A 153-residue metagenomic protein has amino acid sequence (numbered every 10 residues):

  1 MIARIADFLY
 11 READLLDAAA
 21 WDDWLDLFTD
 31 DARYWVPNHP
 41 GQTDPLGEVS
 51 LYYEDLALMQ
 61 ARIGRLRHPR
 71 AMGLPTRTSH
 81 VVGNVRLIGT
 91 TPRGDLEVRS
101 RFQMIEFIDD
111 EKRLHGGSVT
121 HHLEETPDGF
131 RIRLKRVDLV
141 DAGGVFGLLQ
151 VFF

Functional and structural regions predicted by a protein language model:
M1-D30: Short, low-complexity N-terminal intrinsically disordered segments enriched in polar/charged residues
A3-D7, S50, A57, L114: A generic "alpha-helical surface" signal
E12-D14, H68-P75, F107-D110: Short helix-to-loop capping/linker segments positioned immediately adjacent to catalytic or ligand/cofactor-binding
D30-R99: A solvent-exposed, acidic/Ser-Thr-rich amphipathic alpha-helical stretch
H80-V81, R86-F153: A beta-strand edge to alpha-helix "cap/lid" segment located at domain peripheries
